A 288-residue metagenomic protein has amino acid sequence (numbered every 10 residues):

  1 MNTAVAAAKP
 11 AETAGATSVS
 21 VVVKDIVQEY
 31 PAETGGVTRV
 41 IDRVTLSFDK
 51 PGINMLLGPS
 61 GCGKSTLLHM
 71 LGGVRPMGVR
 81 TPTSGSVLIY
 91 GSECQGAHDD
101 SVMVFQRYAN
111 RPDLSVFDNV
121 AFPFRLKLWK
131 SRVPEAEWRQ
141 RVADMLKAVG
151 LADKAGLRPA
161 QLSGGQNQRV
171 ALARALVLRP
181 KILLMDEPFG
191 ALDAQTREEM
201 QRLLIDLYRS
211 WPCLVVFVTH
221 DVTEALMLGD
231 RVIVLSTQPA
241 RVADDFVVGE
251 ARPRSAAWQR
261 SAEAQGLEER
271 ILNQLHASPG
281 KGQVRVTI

Functional and structural regions predicted by a protein language model:
L57-P59: The feature captures the beta-strand-to-loop junction immediately N-terminal to the Walker
G72: Helix-to-loop junction immediately C-terminal to a conserved catalytic motif
R80-G96: Conserved ABC transporter NBD signature motif
F117-R125, R139, V247: Short helical segment in ABC ATPase nucleotide-binding domains corresponding to the A-loop/adjacent helical element
R158-L162, Q166: Conserved ABC ATPase signature
L172: Hydrophobic anchor residue at the start of the ABC signature
V177-K181: A short, proline-enriched helix->beta-strand linker immediately N-terminal to the Walker B motif in ABC-type P-loop
